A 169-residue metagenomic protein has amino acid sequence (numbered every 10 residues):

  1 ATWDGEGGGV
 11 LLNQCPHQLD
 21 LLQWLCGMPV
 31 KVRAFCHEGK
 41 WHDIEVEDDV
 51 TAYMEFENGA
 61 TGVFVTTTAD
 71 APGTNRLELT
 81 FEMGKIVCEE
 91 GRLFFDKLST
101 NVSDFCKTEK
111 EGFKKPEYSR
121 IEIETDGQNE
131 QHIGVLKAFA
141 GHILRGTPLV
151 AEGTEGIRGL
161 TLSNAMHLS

Functional and structural regions predicted by a protein language model:
A1-D43: Predominantly a Rossmann-like dinucleotide-binding segment in NAD(P)-dependent oxidoreductases
L12-C15, V150-G156: Conserved loop-to-helix N-cap of the C-terminal "lid" that shapes the substrate pocket in Rossmann-like
P16, W41, V65-G73: Glycine-rich phosphate/pyrophosphate-binding beta-alpha loops
Q18-L19, H132-K137, S163: A general structural signal for well-ordered alpha-helical segments in protein cores
E45-D49: A short, glycine/Asx- and small/polar-enriched loop/turn that sits immediately N-terminal to a beta-strand
T51, F56, E78-T154: C-terminal glycine/acidic-rich active-site capping loop/insertion
V63-T66, C88-E90: Beta-strand scaffold of nucleotide-dependent catalytic cores
L168-S169: C-terminal capping/lid region of NAD(P)-dependent oxidoreductase domains
